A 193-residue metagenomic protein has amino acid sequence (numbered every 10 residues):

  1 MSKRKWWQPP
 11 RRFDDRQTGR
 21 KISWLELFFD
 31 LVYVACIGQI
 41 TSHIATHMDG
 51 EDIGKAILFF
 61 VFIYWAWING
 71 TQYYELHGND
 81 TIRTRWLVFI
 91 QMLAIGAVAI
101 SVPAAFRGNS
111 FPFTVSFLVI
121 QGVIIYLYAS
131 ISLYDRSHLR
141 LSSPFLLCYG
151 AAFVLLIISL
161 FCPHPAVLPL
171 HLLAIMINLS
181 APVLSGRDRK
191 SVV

Functional and structural regions predicted by a protein language model:
M1-G19: Short, Lys/Arg-rich, polar N-terminal cytosolic tail immediately upstream of the first transmembrane signal-anchor
K21-T41, L93, L147-I157: The first (N-terminal) embedded transmembrane alpha-helix
Q39-D52, E75, A104-A105: Short, hydrophobic transmembrane alpha-helix segments
M48-Y64, R107-Q121, P165-I177: Structural signature of hydrophobic alpha-helical transmembrane segments
L58-Y73, M92-V98, I120-Y128: Central hydrophobic cores of alpha-helical transmembrane segments in multi-pass inner-membrane proteins across all
G78-I90, P112, S137-L147: Cytoplasmic-side transmembrane-helix entry/capping segments in multi-pass membrane proteins
M92-T114, L127-Y134, H164-P165: C-terminal halves and exits of single transmembrane alpha-helices
V192-V193: Conserved small/polar residues in nucleotide/adenosyl-binding loops
